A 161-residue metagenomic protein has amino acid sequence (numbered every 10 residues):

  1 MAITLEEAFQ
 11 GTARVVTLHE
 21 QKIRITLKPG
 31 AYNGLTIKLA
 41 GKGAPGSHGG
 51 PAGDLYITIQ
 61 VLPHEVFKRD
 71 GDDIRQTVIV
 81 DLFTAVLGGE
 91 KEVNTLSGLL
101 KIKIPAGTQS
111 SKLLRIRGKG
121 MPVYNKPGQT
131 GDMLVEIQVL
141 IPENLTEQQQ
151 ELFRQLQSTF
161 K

Functional and structural regions predicted by a protein language model:
E6: N-terminal, positively charged regions that mediate nucleic acid binding
E20-K161: Intrinsically disordered, low-complexity linker/assembly segments
